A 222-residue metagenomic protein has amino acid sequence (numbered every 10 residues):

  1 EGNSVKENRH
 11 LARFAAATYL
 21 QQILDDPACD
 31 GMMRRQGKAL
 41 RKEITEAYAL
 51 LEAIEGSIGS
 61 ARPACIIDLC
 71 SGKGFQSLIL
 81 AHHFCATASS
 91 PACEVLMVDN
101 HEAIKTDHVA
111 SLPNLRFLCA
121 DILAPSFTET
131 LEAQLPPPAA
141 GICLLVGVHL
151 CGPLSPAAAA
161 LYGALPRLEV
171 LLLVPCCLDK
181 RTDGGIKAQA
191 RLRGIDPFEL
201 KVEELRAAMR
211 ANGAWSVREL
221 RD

Functional and structural regions predicted by a protein language model:
E1-D222: Class I S-adenosyl-L-methionine
